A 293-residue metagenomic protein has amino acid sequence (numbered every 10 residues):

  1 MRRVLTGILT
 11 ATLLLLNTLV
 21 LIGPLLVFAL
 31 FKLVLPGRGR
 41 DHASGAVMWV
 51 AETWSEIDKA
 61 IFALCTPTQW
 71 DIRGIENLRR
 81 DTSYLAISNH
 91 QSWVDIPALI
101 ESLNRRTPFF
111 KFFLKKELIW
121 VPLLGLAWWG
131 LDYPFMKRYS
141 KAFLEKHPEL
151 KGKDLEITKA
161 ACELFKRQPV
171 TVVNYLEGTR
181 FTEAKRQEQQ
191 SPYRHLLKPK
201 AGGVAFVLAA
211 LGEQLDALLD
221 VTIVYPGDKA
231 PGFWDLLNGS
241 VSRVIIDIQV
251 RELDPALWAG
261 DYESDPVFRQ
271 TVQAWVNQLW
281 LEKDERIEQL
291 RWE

Functional and structural regions predicted by a protein language model:
M1-Y84, H90-S92, A98: Membrane-anchoring hydrophobic helices of lipid-metabolizing enzymes
T12-L15, A259-E293: Accessory terminal regions of nucleic-acid processing enzymes
G37-H42, A46-W54, R80, Y84-H147: Catalytic core of membrane glycerolipid acyltransferases/transacylases, capturing the structured, soluble-facing
F62-C65, P148-G152: Short, flexible loop segments at the rims of nucleotide/cofactor-binding pockets, characterized by
G74, I87-H90, F113-K116, Y175-E177 (+1 more regions): Short His-Asn-centered micro-motif
I96, T158-K159, K200-V204: Conserved glycosyltransferase catalytic-site signature
I119-Y139, Q168-D261: A cross-family acyltransferase "interaction/gating" segment
L150-E163: A Trp-anchored, charged/polar loop motif used as the substrate-binding/catalytic surface of acyl/ester-handling
